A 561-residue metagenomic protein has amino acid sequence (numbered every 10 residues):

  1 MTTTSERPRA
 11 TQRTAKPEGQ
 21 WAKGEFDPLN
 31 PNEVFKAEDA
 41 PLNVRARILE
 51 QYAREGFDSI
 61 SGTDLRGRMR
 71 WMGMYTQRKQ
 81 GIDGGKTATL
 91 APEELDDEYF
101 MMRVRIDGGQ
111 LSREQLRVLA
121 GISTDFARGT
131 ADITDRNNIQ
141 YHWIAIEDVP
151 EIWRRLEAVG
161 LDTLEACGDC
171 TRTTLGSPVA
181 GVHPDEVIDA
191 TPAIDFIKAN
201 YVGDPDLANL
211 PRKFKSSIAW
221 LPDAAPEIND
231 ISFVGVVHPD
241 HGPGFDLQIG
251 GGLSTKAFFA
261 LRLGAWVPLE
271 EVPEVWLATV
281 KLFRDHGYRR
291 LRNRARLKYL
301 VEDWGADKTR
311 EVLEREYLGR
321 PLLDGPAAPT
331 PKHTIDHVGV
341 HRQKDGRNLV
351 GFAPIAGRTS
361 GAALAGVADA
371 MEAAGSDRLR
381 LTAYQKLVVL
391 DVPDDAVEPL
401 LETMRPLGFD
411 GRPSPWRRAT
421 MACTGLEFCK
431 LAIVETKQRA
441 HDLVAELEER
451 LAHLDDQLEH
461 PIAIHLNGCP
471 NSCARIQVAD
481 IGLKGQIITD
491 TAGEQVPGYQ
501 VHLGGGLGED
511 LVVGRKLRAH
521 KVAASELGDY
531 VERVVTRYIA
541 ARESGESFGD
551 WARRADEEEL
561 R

Functional and structural regions predicted by a protein language model:
M1-D96, P205-A208, D556-E559: Acidic/polar, glycine-rich intrinsically disordered N-terminal extensions of enzymes
T2-L29, K36, G203-E311, A479-A540: Mobile "lid/hinge" segments at catalytic clefts and subdomain interfaces of large enzymes
T2-R7, M74-Q77, Y99-G244, E274 (+1 more regions): Small-residue-enriched alpha-helical segments and adjacent helix-cap loops that form tight helix-helix packing
E50-Q110, T173-G181, F214, A257-R262 (+2 more regions): Short glycine-/aliphatic-rich beta-strand segments at the starts of folded cytosolic domains
I82-L90, R117, G121-R128, K281-R284 (+2 more regions): Short amphipathic beta-strand starts and helix->beta connectors
G129-I133, A166, D204-P211, F283-V301 (+6 more regions): Flexible, glycine/charged-enriched surface loops at secondary-structure junctions
W143, E147-G160, R284-N348, A383-Y384 (+2 more regions): Terminal amphipathic helices with adjacent charged low-complexity linkers/tails
K332-I335, V340-L349, P354-L381, L527-R561: Long hydrophobic segments that form regular secondary structure
